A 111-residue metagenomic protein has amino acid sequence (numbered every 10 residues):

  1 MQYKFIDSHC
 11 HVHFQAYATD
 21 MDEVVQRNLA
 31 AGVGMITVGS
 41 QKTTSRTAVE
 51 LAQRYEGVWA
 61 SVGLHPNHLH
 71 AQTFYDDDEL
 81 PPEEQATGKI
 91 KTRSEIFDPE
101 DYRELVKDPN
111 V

Functional and structural regions predicted by a protein language model:
M1-V111: Mid-domain alpha/beta scaffold segments of enzyme catalytic cores
